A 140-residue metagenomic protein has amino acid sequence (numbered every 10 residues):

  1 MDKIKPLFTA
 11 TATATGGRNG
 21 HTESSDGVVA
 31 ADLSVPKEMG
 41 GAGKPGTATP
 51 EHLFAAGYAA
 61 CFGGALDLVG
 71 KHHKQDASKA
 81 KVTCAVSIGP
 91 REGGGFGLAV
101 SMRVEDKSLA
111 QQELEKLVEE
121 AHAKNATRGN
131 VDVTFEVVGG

Functional and structural regions predicted by a protein language model:
M1-A56, G63-G140: Extended beta-strand/beta-hairpin segments
